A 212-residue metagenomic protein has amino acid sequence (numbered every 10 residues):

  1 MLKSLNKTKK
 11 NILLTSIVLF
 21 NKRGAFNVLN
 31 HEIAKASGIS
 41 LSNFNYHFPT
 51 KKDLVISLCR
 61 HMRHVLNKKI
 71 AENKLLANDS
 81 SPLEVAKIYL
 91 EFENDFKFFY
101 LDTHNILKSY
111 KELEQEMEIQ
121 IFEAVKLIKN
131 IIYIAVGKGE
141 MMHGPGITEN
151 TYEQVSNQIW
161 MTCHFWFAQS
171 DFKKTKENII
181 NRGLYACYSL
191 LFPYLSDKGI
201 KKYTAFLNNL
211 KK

Functional and structural regions predicted by a protein language model:
M1-K9: Short, Lys/Arg-enriched anionic-surface-contact patches
T8-T15, V155: N-terminal positioning helix adjacent to the helix-turn-helix/winged-helix DNA-binding module
N11, L19, R23-D53, S57: Helix-turn-helix
R60-N67: Short, basic, alpha-helical segments at the C-terminal edge of helix-turn-helix-like DNA-binding modules
I70-K74, Y100-L107, G139, W166-K174: Secondary-structure edge/capping motif, primarily at the C-terminal ends of alpha-helices and the immediately following
A71-F98: Hydrophobic alpha-helical connector segments
L113-E140, N150-H164, A168, Y185-F192: Amphipathic alpha-helical packing segments from all-alpha helical-bundle domains
A168-K212: C-terminal peripheral helix-coil segments that are non-catalytic and often amphipathic
